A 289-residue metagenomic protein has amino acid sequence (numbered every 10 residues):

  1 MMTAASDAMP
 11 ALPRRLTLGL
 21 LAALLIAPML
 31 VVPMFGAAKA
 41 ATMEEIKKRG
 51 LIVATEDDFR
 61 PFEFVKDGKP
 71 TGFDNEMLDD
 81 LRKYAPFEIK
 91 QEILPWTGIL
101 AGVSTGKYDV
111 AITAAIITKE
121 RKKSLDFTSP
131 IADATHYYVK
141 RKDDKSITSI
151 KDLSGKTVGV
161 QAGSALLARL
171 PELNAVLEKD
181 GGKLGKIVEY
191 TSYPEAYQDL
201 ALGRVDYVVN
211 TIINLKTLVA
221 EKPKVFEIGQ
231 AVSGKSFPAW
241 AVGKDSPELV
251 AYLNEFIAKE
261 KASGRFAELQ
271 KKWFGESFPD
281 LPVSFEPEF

Functional and structural regions predicted by a protein language model:
A40-A114, K123, E189, Y252-L253 (+2 more regions): Extracytoplasmic small-molecule ligand-binding "clamshell" domains of the periplasmic binding protein/Venus flytrap
E44, R141-V158: Flexible hinge/capping segments at coil-to-helix
L51-D57, I150-A168: Short loop->beta-strand "edge-of-pocket" segments that line small-molecule binding or catalytic clefts across diverse
D57, R121, A132-K140, K216-A258 (+1 more regions): Periplasmic-binding protein-like
V65, L78-F87, L166-E189, V219-P223: Ligand-binding cleft/hinge of the Venus flytrap
K90-A101, K145, L184-Q198, G234-S236: Short helix-initiation/N-cap motifs at beta->coil->alpha
G98, A114-K123, R169-V176, P194 (+1 more regions): A ligand-binding cleft/hinge motif common to bilobed small-molecule-binding domains
L166-R169, I257-W273: Periplasmic-binding protein-like
